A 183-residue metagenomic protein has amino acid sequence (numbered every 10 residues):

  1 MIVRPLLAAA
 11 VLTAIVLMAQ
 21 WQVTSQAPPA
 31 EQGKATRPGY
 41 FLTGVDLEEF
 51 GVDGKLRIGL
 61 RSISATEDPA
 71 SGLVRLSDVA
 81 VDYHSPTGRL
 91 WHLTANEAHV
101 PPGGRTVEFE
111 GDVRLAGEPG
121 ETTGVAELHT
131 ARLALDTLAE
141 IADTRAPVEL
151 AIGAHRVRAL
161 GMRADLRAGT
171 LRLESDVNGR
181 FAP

Functional and structural regions predicted by a protein language model:
M1-P183: Mature-chain termini and adjacent capping regions
